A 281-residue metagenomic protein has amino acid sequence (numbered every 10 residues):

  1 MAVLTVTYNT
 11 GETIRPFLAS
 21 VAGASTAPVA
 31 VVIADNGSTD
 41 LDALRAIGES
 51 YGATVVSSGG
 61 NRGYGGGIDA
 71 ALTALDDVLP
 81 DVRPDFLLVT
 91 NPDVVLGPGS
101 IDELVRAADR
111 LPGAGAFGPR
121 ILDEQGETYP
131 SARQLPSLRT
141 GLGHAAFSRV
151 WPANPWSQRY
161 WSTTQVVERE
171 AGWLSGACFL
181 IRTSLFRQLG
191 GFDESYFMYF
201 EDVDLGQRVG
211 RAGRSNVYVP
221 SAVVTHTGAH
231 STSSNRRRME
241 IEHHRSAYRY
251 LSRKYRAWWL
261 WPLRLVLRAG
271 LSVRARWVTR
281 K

Functional and structural regions predicted by a protein language model:
A19-P28: Short, acidic, metal-binding catalytic loop of nucleotide-sugar glycosyltransferases
S20, I33-L44, G60: A conserved acidic beta->alpha catalytic loop
S57-V78: Glycine-rich, basic loop-to-helix element that forms the pyrophosphate-binding segment of sugar-nucleotide handling
P80-V95: Short beta-strand-to-loop acidic/aromatic patch adjacent to the donor-nucleotide binding site
V95-P130: Conserved donor NDP-sugar-binding/catalytic core segment of glycosyltransferases
P136-A171: Short, flexible, basic/aromatic active-site loop/helix in glycosyltransferases
T164-V166, E170-V223: A short, conserved alpha-helix in the catalytic core of glycosyltransferases
Q207-K281: Active-site-adjacent helix/loop segment of glycosyltransferases that harbors family-specific signature motifs
